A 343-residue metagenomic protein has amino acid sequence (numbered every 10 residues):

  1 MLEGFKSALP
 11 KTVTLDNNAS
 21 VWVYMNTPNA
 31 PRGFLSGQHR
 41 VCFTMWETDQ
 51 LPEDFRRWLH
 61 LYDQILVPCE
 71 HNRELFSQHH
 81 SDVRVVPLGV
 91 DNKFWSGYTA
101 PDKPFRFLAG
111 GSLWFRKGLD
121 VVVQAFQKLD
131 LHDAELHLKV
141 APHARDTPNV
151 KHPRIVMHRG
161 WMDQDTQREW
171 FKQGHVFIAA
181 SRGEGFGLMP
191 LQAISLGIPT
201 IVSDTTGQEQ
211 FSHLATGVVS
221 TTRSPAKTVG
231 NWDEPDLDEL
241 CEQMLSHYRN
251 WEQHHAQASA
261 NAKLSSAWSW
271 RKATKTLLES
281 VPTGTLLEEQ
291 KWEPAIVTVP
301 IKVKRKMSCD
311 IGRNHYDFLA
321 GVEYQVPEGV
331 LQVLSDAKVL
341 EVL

Functional and structural regions predicted by a protein language model:
K6-S77, T166: Extended catalytic core of nucleotide-activated donor transferases of GT-like folds
E53-D54, G89-P104, T147-N149: Acidic anion/phosphate-binding donor-loop and adjacent secondary structure in glycosyltransferase catalytic cores
L59, E169-G174: Short alpha-helical donor nucleotide-sugar binding micro-motif in glycosyltransferases
T99-K117, V123-Q127: Conserved donor-binding/catalytic core segment of Leloir-type glycosyltransferases
R145-R168, V176: Nucleotide-activated donor-binding/catalytic signature segment of Leloir-type glycosyltransferases, i.e., the conserved
R182: Aromatic "clamp/platform" in nucleotide-sugar-dependent glycosyltransferases that forms part of the donor/acceptor
P199-V202, T216: Short hydrophobic beta-strand element within catalytic cores of glycosyltransferases and related nucleotide-activated
P235, E239, R249-V281: A charged, aromatic-enriched C-terminal amphipathic alpha-helix characteristic of glycosyltransferases across folds
